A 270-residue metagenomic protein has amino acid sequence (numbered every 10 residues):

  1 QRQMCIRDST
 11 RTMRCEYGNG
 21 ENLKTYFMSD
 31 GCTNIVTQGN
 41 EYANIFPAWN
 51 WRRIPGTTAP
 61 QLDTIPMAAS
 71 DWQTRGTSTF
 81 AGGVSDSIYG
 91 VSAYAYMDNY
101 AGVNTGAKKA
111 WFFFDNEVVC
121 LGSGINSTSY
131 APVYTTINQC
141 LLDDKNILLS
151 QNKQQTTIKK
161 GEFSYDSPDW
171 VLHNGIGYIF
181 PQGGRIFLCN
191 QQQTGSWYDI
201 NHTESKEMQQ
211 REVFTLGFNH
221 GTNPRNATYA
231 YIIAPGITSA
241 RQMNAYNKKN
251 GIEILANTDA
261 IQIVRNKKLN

Functional and structural regions predicted by a protein language model:
Q1-Q3, R7-N270: Extended polysaccharide-engagement surfaces of secreted carbohydrate-active enzymes
